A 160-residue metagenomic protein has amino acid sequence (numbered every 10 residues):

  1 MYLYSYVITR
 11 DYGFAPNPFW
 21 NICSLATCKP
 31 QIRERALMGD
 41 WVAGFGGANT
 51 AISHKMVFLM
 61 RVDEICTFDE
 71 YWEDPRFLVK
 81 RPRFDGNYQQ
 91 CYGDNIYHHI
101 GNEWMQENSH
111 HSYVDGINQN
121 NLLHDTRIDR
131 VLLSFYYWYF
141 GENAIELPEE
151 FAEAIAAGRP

Functional and structural regions predicted by a protein language model:
M1-L37, T50: Compositionally biased, charged N-terminal/linker segments
Y2, M56-F58, F135: Residues that flank catalytic or metal-binding motifs in active/ligand-binding sites
R10-F14, A48, D63-F68, I145-E146: Short loop/turn segments at secondary-structure transitions that flank enzyme active sites
M38-V42: Loop/turn positions that initiate beta-strands
A43-G44, L59: A structural signal for short, well-ordered beta-strand segments and their strand-loop junctions that often border
F45-S53: Short, charged beta-turn/beta-strand-edge "cap" motif at the junction between a beta-strand and an adjacent loop
I52-E70: Short, compositionally biased
D69-P160: Contiguous surface segments at macromolecular interaction interfaces
